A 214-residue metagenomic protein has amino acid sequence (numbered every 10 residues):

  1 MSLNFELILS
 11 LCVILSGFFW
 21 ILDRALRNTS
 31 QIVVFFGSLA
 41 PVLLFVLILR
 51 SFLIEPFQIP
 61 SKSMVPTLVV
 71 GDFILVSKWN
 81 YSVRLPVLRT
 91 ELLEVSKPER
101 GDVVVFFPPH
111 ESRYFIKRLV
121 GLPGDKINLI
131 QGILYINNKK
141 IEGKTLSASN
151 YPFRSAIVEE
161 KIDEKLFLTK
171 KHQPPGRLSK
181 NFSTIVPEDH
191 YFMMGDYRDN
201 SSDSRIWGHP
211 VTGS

Functional and structural regions predicted by a protein language model:
S2-I32, P66, V70-S214: Soluble "head" domains of membrane/secretory-pathway proteins
A25-S30, L53-S61: Membrane-interfacial segments
G37-Q58, W79, V83-R84: Transmembrane alpha-helices and immediately adjacent membrane-cytoplasm interface residues in multi-pass integral
S51, S61-S63, S201: Short linear Ser/Thr-Pro motifs
